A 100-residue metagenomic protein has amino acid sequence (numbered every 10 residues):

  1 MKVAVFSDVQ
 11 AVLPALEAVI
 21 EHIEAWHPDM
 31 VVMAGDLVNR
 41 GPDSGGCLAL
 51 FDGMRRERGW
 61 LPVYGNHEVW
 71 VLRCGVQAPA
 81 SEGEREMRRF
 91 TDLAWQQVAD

Functional and structural regions predicted by a protein language model:
M1-L50, R56-W60: N-terminal active-site segment of His-dependent metallophosphoesterases
R40, C47-D100: Active-site neighborhood of divalent metal-dependent phosphoester bond hydrolases
